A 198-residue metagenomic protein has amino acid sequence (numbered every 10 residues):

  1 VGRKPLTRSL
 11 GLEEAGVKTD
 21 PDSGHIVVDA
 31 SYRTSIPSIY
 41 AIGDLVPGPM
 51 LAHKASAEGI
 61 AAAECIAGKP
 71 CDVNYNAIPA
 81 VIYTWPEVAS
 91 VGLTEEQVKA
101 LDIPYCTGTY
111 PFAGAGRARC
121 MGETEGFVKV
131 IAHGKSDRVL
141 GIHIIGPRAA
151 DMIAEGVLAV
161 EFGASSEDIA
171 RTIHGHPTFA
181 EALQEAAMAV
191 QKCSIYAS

Functional and structural regions predicted by a protein language model:
V1-I66, A159: FAD-site-proximal beta/loop scaffold in flavoenzymes
K4, K18-D20, K69-P79, I103-G108: A short alpha-helix-loop-beta-strand transition element characteristic of N-terminal alpha/beta dinucleotide-binding
A30-Y32, V73, A80, C120: Short secondary-structure boundary/capping segments
T34-S38, N74-N76, G134-S136: Short, flexible turn/loop "capping" segments at secondary-structure junctions
G43-P47, A80, D168: Short beta-alpha connecting loops at secondary-structure transitions that line or flank enzyme active sites
G48-S56, E64-Q97: Rossmann-like dinucleotide-binding cores of NAD(P)H-dependent redox enzymes
A67, Y83-T94, K99-S198: Flexible, glycine-rich terminal cap/loop adjacent to redox cofactors in electron-transfer oxidoreductases
